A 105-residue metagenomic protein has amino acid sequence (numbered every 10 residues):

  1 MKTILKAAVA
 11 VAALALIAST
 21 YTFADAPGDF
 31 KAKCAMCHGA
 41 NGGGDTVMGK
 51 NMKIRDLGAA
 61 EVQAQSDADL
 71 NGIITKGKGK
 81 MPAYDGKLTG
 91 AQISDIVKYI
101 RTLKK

Functional and structural regions predicted by a protein language model:
M1-A24, D69, T102-K105: Post-cleavage N-terminal segment of exported redox proteins
A15-K31, A60-Q65: Electrostatic cytochrome c docking/interface patches
P27-K53, K76-K80, T102-K105: Periplasmic/extracellular electron-transfer cofactor-ligation site, primarily the c-type cytochrome heme-c attachment
C34-C37, L70, I96: Hydrophobic packing within well-folded, soluble alpha/beta domains
G42-N71: Gly/Gly-Pro-rich "capping" loops immediately C-terminal to redox-active cysteine motifs in periplasmic/lumenal
G58, P82-D85: Residue-level detector of conserved, well-ordered beta-strand and adjacent loop positions that form binding/recognition
G72-I74, G86-K105: C-terminal capping alpha-helices of c-type cytochrome domains
